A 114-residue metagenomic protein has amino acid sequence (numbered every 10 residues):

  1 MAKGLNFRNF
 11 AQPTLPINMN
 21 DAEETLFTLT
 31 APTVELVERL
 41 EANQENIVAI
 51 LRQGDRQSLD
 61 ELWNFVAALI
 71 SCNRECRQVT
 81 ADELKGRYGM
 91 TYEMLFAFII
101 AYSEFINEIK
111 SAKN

Functional and structural regions predicted by a protein language model:
A2-I17: Short acidic, Pro/Gly- and aromatic-enriched capping/linker segments at domain boundaries
K3, M19, T25-N114: Short, surface-exposed, charged amphipathic helix/loop patches that serve as local interaction elements
